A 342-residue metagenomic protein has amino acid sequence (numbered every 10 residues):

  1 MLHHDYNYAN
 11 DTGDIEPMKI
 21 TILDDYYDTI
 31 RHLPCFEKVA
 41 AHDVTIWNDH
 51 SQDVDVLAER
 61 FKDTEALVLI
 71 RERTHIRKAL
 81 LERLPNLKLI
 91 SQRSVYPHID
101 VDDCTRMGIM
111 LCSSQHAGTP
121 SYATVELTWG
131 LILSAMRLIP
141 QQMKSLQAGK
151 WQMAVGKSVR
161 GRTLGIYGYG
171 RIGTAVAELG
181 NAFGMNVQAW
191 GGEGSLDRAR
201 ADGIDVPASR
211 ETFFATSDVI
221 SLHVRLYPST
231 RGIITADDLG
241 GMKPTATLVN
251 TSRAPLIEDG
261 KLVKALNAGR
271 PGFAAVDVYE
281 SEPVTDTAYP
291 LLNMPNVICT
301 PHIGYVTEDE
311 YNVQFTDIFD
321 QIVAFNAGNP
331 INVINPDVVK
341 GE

Functional and structural regions predicted by a protein language model:
H3-A66, I70-R71, G184, N326 (+1 more regions): N-terminal glycine-/charge-rich "phosphate-binding" loop or analogous flexible N-terminal tail
P17, L87, R160-T163, A236 (+1 more regions): Phosphate-coordination loops involved in phosphoryl transfer and adenosine-cofactor binding
E59-K62, H75-A79, E193-Y289: Rossmann-like adenosine-cofactor binding region
T64-M143, K157: Phosphate/diphosphate ligand-binding glycine-rich loop within oxidoreductases
L111, P244-E342: Rossmann-like dinucleotide-binding domain for NAD(H)/NADP(H)
V125-K144, E178-M185, F315-N329: Oxidoreductase and adenylate-handling cofactor-binding alpha/beta cores
Q142-A175, G184, G203-I204: Glycine-rich NAD(P)-binding loop of Rossmann-like domains
